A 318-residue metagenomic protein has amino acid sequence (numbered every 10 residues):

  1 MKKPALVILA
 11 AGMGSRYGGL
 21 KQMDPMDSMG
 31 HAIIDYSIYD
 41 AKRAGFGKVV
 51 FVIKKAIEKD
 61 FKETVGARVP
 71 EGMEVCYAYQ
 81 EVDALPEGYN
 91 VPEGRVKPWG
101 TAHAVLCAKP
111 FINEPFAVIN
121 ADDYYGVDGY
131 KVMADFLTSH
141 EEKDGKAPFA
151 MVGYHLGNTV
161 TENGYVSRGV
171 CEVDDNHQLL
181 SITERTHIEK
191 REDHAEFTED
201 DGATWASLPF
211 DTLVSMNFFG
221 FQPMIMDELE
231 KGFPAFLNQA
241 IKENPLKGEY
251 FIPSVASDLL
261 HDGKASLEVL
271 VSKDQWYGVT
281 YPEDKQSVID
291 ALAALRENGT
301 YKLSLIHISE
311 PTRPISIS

Functional and structural regions predicted by a protein language model:
K2-G66, P70, V75, Q80: N-terminal glycine-rich phosphate-binding loop and ensuing alpha1 helix
F61-V65, M133, V288, I317-S318: Hydrophobic packing residues within well-ordered alpha-helices of enzyme cores
V69-E114: Short phosphate-binding loop-to-helix
E87-P98, G164-G169, E283-S287: Short, surface-exposed amphipathic charged segments that create phosphate/polyanion-binding patches used for binding
E114-Y124: Short beta-strand-to-loop acidic/aromatic patch adjacent to the donor-nucleotide binding site
V127-M216: Conserved core of the sugar-phosphate nucleotidyltransferase
V173-D175, I182-L305: Conserved alpha/beta core of the MobA/IspD/sugar-nucleotide pyrophosphorylase nucleotidyltransferase superfamily
I306-S318: Single conserved hydrophobic/aromatic residue that forms the stacking wall/gate of nucleotide- or nucleobase-binding
